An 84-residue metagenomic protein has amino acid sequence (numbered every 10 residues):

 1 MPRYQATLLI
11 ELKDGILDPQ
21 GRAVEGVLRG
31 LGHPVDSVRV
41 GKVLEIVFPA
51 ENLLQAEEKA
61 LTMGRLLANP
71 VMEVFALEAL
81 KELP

Functional and structural regions predicted by a protein language model:
M1-P84: Non-catalytic terminal accessory/regulatory regions of metabolic enzymes
